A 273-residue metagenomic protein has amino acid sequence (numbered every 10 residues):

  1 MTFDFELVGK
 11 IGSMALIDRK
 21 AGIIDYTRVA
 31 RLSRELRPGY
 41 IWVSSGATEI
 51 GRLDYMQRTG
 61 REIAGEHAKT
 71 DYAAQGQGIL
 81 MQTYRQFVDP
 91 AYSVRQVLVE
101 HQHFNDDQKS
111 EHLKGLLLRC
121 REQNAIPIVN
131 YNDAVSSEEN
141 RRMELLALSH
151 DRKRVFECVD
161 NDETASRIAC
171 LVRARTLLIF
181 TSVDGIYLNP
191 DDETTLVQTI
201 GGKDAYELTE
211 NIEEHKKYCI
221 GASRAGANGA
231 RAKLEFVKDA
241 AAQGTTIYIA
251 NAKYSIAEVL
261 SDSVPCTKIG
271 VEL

Functional and structural regions predicted by a protein language model:
M1-L273: C-terminal catalytic "cap/lid" subdomain
